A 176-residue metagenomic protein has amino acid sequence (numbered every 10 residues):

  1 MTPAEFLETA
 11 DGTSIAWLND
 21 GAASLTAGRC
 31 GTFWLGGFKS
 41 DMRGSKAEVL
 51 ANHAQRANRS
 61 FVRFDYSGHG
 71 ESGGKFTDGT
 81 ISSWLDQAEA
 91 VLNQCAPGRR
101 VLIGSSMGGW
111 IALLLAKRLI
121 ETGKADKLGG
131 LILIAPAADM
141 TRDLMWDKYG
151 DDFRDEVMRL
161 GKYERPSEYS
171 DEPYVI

Functional and structural regions predicted by a protein language model:
M1-S24: N-terminal cap/lid segment of alpha/beta-hydrolase-fold proteins
G12, K124-I176: The alpha/beta-hydrolase serine catalytic core
G28-G37: Short beta-strand element of the alpha/beta-hydrolase
F38-A51: The serine-hydrolase catalytic nucleophile loop
A51-G73: Conserved alpha/beta-hydrolase
H69-C95: Catalytic nucleophile-loop/oxyanion-hole region of alpha/beta-hydrolase and closely related hydrolase-like folds
L102-G104, I134: Short beta-strand immediately N-terminal to the catalytic nucleophile in serine-hydrolase-like folds
G104-A112: Gly/Ala-rich beta-loop-alpha elbow adjacent to hydrolase catalytic centers
